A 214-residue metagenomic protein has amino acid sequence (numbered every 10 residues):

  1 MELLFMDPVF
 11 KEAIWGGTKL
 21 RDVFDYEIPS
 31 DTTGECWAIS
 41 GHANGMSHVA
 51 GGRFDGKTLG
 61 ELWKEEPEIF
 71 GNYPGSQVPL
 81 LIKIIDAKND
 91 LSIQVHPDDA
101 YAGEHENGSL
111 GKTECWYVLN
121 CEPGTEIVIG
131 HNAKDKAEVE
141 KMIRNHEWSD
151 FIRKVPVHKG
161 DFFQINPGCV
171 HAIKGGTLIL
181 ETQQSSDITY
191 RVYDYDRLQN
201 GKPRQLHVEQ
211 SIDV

Functional and structural regions predicted by a protein language model:
M1-K134, Y195-V214: Transition-metal
W37, K83, H146-R153, I188-R191: Flexible, active-site-adjacent loop/turn segments at secondary-structure boundaries
I93, V157-G175, Q184: Conserved metal-binding segment of the jelly-roll/cupin
Y101-A102, G124-I129, K134-V139, I165-N166 (+2 more regions): Short, well-ordered, mixed-charge alpha-helical segments that flank or form enzyme active sites
E114-C115, A172-D196: A short hydrophobic beta-strand segment most commonly corresponding to one strand of the jelly-roll/cupin
D135-Q164: Active-site glycine-rich loop that binds ribose-phosphate moieties when present
F151, F163, I188, D196-L198 (+1 more regions): Short, intrinsically disordered/low-complexity patches at protein termini and at juxtamembrane boundaries
